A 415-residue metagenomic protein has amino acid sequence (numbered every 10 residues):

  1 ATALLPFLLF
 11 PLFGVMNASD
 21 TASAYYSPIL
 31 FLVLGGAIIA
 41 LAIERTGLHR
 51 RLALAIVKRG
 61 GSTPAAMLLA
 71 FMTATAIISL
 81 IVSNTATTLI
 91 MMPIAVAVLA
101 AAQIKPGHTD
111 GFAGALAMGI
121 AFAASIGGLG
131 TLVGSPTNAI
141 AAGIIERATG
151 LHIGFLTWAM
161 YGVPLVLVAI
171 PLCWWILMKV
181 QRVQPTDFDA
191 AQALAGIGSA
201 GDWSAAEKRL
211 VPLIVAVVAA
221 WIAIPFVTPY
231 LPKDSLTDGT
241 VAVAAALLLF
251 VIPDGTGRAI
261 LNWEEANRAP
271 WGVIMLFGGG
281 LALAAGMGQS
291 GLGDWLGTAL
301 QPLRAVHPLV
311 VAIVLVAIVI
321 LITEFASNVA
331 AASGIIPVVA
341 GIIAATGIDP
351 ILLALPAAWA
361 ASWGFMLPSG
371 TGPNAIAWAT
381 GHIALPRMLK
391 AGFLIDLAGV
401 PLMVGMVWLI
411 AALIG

Functional and structural regions predicted by a protein language model:
A1-L32, R147-T149, T157-T298, L394-V400 (+1 more regions): Hydrophobic transmembrane alpha-helices of multi-pass small-molecule transporters
A1-P6, L12-G107, N267, G272-V273 (+1 more regions): Membrane-embedded alpha-helical segments and adjacent helix-loop junctions characteristic of multi-pass solute
L5-F7, A53, T85-A100, A117 (+7 more regions): Re-entrant/interfacial helical elements at transmembrane boundaries that shape and gate the permeation pathway
A22-S27, G111, L236-T240, A331 (+1 more regions): Membrane-water interface of transmembrane alpha-helices in multipass transporters/channels
P64-I77, I104-G127, I153-W158, P308-L321 (+1 more regions): Alpha-helical transmembrane segments of multi-pass membrane proteins
A102-V183, G201-S204, A375-V407: Membrane-core helix-loop-helix motifs of multi-pass transport proteins
P337-G341, T346, L352-A354, A360-G415: In a subset of proteins, long, contiguous C-terminal domains/tails are tracked
